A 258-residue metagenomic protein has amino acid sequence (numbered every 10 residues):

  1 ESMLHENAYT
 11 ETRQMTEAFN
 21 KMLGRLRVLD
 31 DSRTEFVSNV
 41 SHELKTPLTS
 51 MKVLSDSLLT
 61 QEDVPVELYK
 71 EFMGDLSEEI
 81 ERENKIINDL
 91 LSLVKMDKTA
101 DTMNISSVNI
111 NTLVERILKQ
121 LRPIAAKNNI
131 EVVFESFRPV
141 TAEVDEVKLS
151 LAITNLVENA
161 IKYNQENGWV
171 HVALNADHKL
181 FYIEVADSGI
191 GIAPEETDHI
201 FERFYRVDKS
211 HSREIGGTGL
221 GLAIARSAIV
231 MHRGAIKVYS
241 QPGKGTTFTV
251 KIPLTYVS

Functional and structural regions predicted by a protein language model:
E1-V37, K52-V64, G74, K95 (+7 more regions): Membrane-proximal HAMP signal-relay module
E78-I86: Short alpha-helical segment of the dimerization/phosphotransfer core of two-component systems
K98-V108, T112, E143: Short flexible loop/turn segments at helix-to-beta-strand junctions within the C-terminal catalytic HATPase_c
N104-S107, A126-K127, E131-T141: Conserved catalytic submotifs in the C-terminal HATPase_c
I110, G191-E202: Short helix N-cap motif at coil->helix boundaries in the Bergerat
A160-I161: Short helix-loop "hinge" at the ATP-lid/N-box region of the Bergerat-fold HATPase_c
N167-K179: Short beta-strand/loop element within the Bergerat-fold HATPase_c
D187: Acidic ATP/Mg2+-coordinating residue in the GHKL
